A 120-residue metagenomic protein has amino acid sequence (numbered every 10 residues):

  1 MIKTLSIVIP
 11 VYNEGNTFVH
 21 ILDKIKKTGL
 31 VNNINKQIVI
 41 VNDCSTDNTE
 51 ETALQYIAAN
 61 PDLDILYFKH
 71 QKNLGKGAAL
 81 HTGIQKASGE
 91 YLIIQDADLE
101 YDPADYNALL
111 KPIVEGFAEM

Functional and structural regions predicted by a protein language model:
M1-M120: Structured catalytic core of nucleotide-sugar glycosyltransferases
